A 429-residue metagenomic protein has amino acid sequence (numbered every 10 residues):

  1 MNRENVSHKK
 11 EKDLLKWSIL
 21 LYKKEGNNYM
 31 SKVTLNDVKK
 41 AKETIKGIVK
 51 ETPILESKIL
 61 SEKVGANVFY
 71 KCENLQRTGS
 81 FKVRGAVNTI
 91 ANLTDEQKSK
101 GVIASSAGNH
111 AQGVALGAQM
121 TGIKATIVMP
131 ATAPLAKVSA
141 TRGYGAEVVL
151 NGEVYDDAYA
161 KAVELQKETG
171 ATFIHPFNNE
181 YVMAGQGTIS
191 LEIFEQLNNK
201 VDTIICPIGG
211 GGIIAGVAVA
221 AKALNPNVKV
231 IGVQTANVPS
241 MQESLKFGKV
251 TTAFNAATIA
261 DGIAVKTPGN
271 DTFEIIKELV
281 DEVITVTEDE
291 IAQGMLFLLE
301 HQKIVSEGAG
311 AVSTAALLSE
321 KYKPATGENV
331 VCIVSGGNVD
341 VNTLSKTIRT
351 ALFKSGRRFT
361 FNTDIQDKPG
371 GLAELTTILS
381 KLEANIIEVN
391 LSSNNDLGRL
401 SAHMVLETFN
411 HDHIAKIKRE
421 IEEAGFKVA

Functional and structural regions predicted by a protein language model:
V6-K9: Short hydrophobic alpha-helical segments enriched in small aliphatic residues
W17-S18, Y29-A429: PLP-dependent amino-acid enzyme catalytic core
